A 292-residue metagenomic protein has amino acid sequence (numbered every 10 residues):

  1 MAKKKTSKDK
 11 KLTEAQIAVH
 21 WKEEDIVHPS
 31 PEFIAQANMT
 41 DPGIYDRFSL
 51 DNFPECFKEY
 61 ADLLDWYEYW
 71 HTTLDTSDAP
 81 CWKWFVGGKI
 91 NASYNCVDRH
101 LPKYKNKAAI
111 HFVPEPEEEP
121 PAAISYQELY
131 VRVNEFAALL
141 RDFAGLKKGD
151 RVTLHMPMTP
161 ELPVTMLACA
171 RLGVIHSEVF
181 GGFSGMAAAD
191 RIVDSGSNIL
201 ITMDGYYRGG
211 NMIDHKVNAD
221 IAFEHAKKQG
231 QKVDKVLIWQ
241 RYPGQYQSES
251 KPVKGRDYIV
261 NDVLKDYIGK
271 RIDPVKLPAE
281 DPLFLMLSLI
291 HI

Functional and structural regions predicted by a protein language model:
A2-K8: Short Lys/Arg-rich cationic patches that frequently serve as NLS/NoLS or arginine-rich RNA/DNA-binding motifs
K8-W82: N-terminal amphipathic, basic-rich helices that act as targeting or association modules
R47-H71, G88-H111, E280: A short N-terminal helical cap/helix-turn-helix that marks the beginning of AMP-binding/adenylate-forming
L74, C96-S125, G244-Q247, P282-F284: AMP-dependent adenylate-forming
S93, I110-M166, S184-A189, I259-V263: Conserved AMP-binding/adenylate-forming core of the ANL superfamily
N106-A108, D234-W239, G244, K251-L287: Conserved pre-ATP/AMP-binding loop-to-beta segment of ANL
R171-D262: Structural core segment of the AMP-binding/adenylate-forming
S288-I292: Conserved small/polar residues in nucleotide/adenosyl-binding loops
